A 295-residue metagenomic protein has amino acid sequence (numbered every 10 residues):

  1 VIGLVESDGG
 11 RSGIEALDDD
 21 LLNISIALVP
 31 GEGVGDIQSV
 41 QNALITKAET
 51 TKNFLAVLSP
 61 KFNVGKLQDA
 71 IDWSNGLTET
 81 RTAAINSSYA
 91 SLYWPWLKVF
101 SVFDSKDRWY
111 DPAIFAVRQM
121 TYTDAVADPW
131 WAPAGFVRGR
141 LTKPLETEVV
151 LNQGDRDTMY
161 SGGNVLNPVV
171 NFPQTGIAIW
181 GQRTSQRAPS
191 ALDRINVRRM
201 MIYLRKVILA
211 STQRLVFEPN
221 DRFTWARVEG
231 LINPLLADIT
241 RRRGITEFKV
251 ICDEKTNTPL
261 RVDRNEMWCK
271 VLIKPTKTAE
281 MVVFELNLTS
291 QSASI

Functional and structural regions predicted by a protein language model:
I2-I295: Structured, hydrophobic secondary-structure cores that serve as assembly/anchoring elements
